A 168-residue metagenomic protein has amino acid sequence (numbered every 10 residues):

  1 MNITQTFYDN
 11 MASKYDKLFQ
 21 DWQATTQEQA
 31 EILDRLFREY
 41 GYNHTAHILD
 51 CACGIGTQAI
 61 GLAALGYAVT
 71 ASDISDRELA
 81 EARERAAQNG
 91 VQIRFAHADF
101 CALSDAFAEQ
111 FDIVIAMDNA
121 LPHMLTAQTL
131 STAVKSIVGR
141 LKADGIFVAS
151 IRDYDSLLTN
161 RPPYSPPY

Functional and structural regions predicted by a protein language model:
M1-H44: Conserved class I S-adenosyl-L-methionine
H44-A52: Conserved class I S-adenosyl-L-methionine
L49, T57-L103: Class I SAM-dependent methyltransferase SAM/SAH-binding core
D105-I113: A short acidic, Gly/Pro-enriched loop at the edge of an enzyme's catalytic core that lines a small-molecule cofactor
D112-Q128: A short SAM/SAH-binding and catalytic strip from SAM-dependent methyltransferases
S131-A143: A short glycine-rich, Lys/Arg-flanked "PGG" loop and its adjoining helix->strand segment in the class I
I146-Y168: Conserved class I S-adenosyl-L-methionine
